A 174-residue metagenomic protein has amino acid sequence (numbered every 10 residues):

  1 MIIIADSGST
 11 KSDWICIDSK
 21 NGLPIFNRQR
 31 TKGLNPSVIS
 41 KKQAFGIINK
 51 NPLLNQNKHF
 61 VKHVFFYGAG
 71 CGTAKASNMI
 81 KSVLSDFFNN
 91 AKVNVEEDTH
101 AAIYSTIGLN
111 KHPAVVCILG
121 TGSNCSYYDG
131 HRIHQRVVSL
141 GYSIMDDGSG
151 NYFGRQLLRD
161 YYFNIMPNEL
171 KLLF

Functional and structural regions predicted by a protein language model:
I2-D6, V61-F65, P113-I118: Short glycine-aspartate micro-motif
I2-G46, H59-F60, I133-H134, S139-G141: Short glycine-rich, Thr/Ser-proximal phosphate-binding strand/loop in the N-terminal lobe of ATP-dependent enzymes
S12-D18, Y104, C117, S123-Y128: Short beta-strand scaffold segments in enzyme catalytic cores
S19-L23, I80-F87, L109-N110, D129-R136: A glycine- and small-aliphatic-rich helix-loop capping segment at beta-alpha/alpha-beta transitions that lines
L53-F87, K92-N94, T106-G108: Short beta-strand-loop/turn "lid" adjacent to the catalytic site in phosphate-handling enzymes
K92-V116: Conserved phosphate-binding catalytic cores of ATP/NTP-utilizing and phosphoryl-transfer enzymes
K111-N124, Y162: A polyampholytic, Gly/Pro-enriched intrinsically disordered region
I133-F174: Glycine-rich phosphate-binding loop plus the immediately following alpha-helix
